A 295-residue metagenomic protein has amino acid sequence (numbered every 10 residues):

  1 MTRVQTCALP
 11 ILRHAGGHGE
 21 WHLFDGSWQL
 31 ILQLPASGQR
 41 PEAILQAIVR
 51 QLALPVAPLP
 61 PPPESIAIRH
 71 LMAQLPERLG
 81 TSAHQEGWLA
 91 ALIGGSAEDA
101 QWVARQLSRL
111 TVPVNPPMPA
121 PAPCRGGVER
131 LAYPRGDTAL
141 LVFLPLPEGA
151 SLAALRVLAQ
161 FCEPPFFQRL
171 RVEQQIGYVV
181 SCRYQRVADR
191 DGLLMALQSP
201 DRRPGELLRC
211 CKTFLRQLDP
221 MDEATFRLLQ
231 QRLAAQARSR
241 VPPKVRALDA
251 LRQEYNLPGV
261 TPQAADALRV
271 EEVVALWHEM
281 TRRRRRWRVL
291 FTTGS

Functional and structural regions predicted by a protein language model:
M1-W28, I44, I48, A150-C162: Active/ligand-binding-proximal structured segments within catalytic/core domains that scaffold catalytic residues
A8-P10, L30-L32, I44-I48, A90-A91 (+7 more regions): Buried hydrophobic packing residues in well-ordered domains
A8-P10, P113-R169: His/Glu-based metal-binding/catalytic segments typifying zinc-dependent metallopeptidases
L12-F24, L141, A159-S199: A structural supersecondary motif
G17-G87, R209-K212, M221-R252, P258: Acidic/histidine-enriched segments that form metal/cofactor-coordinating and catalytic pocket/exosite environments
Q29-G38, L89-G94, L155-R156, M195-R202 (+2 more regions): Second-shell loop/turn segments in exported
R78-L110, R227-S295: C-terminal regions of mature proteins
L197-E223: Extended amphipathic alpha-helical segments enriched in small hydrophobics
